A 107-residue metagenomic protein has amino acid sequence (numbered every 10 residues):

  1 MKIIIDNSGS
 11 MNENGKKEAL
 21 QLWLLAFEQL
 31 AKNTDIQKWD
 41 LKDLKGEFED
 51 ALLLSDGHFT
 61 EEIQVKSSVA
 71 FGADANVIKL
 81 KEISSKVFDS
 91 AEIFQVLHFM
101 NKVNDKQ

Functional and structural regions predicted by a protein language model:
M1-K2: Cell-envelope/extracellular polymer assembly enzymes that use nucleotide-activated donors
D6: Residues that scaffold, gate, or flank divalent-cation-dependent active/transport sites
G9-K38: …and closely analogous acidic/polar surface helices at protein-protein or active-site interfaces in A-domain-like
G15-E18, G57-D105: VWA/integrin I-like adhesion module and closely mimicked acidic/polar interface patches used
A31, N104-Q107: Conserved NTP-handling cores and scaffolds of large molecular machines
D35, D50, V65-S67: Residues at the starts of beta-strands that form the adenosine-phosphate
D35-E47: A short, well-structured beta->alpha microelement
E49-D56: Acidic beta-strand-to-loop metal/phosphate-binding motif
